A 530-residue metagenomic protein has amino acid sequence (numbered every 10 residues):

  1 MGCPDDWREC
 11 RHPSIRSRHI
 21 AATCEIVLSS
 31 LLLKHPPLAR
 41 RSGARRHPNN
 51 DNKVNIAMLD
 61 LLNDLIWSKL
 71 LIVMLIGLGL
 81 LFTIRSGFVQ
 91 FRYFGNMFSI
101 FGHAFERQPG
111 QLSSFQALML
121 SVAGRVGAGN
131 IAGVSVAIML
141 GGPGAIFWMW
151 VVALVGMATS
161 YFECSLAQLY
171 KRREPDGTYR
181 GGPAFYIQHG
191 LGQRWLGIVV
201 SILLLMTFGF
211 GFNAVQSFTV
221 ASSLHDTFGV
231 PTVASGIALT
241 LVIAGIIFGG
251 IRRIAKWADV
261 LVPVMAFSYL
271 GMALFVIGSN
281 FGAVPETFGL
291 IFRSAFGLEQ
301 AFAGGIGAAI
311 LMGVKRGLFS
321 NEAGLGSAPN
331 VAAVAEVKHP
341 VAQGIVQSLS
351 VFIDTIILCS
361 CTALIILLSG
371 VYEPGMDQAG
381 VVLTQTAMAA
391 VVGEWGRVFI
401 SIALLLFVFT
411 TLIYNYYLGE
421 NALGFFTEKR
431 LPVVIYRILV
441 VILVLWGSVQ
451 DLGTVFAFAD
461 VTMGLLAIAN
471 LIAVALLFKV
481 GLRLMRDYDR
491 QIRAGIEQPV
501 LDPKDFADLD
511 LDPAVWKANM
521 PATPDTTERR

Functional and structural regions predicted by a protein language model:
N55, R85-Q90, G129-V134, P143 (+6 more regions): Transmembrane helix-loop junctions in multi-pass membrane proteins
N55-A128, I138-A145, G156, L445 (+2 more regions): N-terminal alpha-helical transmembrane segments of multi-pass membrane transport and channel/translocase proteins
M74-L81, R85-F98, F218-L224, V230-N280 (+4 more regions): Membrane-interface loop-to-helix entry segments
L78-T83, V152-G177, P183-I247, I402-L412: Helix-loop-helix module between adjacent transmembrane segments
F88-S114, V136-I138, G142-I146, W150 (+4 more regions): Flexible loop linkers connecting adjacent transmembrane helices in multi-pass alpha-helical membrane transporters
R107-Q111, P143-M149, H189, R194-V200 (+3 more regions): Membrane-interface alpha-helices at helix entry/exit sites of multi-pass transporters
Q108-M139, L166-A184, Q188, G305-F352: Alpha-helical membrane segments and immediately flanking helix-loop junctions that form or couple to the substrate/ion
F162-K171, P175, M272-L290, A333-A335 (+1 more regions): Extracellular/periplasmic helix-exit of transmembrane alpha-helices
